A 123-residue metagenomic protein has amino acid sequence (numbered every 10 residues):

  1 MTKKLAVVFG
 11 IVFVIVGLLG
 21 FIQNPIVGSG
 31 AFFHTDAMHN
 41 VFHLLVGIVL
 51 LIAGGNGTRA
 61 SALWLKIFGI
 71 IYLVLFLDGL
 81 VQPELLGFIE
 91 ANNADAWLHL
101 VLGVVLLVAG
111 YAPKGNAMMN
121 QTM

Functional and structural regions predicted by a protein language model:
M1-M123: Membrane-interface extramembranous regions
